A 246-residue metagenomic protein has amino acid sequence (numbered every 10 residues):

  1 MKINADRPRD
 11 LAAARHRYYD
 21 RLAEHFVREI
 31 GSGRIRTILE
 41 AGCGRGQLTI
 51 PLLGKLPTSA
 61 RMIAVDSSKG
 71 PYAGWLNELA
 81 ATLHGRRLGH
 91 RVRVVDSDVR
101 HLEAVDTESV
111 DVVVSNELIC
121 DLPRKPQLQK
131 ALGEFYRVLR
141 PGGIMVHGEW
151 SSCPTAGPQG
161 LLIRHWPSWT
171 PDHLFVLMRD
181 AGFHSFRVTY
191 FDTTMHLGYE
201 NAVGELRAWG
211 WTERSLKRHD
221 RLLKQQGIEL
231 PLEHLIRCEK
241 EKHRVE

Functional and structural regions predicted by a protein language model:
M1-R21: Class I SAM-dependent methyltransferase Rossmann-like catalytic core, especially the SAM/SAH-binding loop
R17-R36, P51: Conserved alpha-helix/loop element of class I SAM-dependent methyltransferases that forms part of the SAM/SAH-binding
L53-H101: Class I SAM-dependent methyltransferase SAM/SAH-binding core
E103-V113: A short acidic, Gly/Pro-enriched loop at the edge of an enzyme's catalytic core that lines a small-molecule cofactor
V112-P126: A short SAM/SAH-binding and catalytic strip from SAM-dependent methyltransferases
Q129-P141: A short glycine-rich, Lys/Arg-flanked "PGG" loop and its adjoining helix->strand segment in the class I
V146-S168: Conserved class I S-adenosyl-L-methionine
V188-E246: Conserved Class I S-adenosyl-L-methionine
